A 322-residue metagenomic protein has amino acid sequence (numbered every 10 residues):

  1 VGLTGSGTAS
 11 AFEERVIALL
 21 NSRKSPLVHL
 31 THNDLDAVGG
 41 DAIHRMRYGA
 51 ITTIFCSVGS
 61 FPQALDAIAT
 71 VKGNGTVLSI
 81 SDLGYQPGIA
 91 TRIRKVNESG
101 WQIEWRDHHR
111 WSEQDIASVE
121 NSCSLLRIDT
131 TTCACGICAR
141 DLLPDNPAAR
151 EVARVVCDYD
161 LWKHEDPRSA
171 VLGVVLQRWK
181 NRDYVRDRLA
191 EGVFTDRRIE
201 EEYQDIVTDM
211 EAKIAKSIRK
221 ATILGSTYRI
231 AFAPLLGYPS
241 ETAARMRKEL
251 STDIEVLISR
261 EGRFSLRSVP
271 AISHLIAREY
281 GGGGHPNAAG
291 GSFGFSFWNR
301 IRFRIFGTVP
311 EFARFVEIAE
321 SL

Functional and structural regions predicted by a protein language model:
G2-L3, S25-P26, G75-L78, T208-L322: Gly/His-enriched, cation/cofactor- and phosphate-binding structural elements
G2-S22: Short N-terminal or domain-adjacent regulatory/targeting segments
L20-G73: Anionic-ligand anchoring segments at beta-strand to alpha-helix junctions in alpha/beta enzyme folds, i.e., glycine
H44, D82, D107, C138 (+3 more regions): Divalent metal-coordination and catalytic microenvironments
A64-I68, I89-K95, T242-R245, I276: A short acidic, amphipathic alpha-helical/loop segment
S81-A117: Active-site cofactor/cluster-binding pocket
D115-N181: Short alpha-helices
A153-K220: Hydrophobic, aromatic-enriched interface-forming segments
